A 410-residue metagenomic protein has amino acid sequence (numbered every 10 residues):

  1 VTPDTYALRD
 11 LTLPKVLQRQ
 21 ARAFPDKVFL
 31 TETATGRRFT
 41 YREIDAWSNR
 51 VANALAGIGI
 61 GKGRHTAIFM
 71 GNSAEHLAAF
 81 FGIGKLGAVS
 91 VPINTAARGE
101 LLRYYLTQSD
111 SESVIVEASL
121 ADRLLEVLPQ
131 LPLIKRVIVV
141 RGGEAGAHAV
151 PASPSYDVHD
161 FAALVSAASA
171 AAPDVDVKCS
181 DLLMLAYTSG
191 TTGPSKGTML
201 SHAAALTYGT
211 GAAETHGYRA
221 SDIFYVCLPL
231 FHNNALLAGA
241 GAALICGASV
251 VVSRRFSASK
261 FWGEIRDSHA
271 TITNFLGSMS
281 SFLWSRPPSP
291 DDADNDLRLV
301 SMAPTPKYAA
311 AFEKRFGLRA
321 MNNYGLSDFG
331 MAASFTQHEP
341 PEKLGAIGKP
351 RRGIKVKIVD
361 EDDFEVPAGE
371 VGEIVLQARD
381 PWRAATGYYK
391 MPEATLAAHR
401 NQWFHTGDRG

Functional and structural regions predicted by a protein language model:
R9, D26-S73, L77-F81, R98-R103 (+2 more regions): Conserved AMP-binding/adenylate-forming core of the ANL superfamily
L11, I58, F69, P367 (+1 more regions): Conserved ATP-binding/catalytic segment of the ANL
L17, N53, G57-I58, K85-A163 (+1 more regions): Structural core segment of the AMP-binding/adenylate-forming
P25-V28, I138, S155-H159, S166-Y187 (+2 more regions): Conserved pre-ATP/AMP-binding loop-to-beta segment of ANL
R38-R42, D176, L183-T207: Conserved AMP-binding A3 loop
T95-P129, A167, Y208-Y225, S257-T271: Conserved ATP-dependent adenylate/AMP-binding module captured primarily in the ANL superfamily
L206-I223, F231-I272, S280-F282, R286: Conserved AMP-binding/adenylation subdomain of ANL enzymes
I245, D267-F275, W284-E342, K355 (+1 more regions): Gly/Ser/Thr-rich phosphate-binding loop
